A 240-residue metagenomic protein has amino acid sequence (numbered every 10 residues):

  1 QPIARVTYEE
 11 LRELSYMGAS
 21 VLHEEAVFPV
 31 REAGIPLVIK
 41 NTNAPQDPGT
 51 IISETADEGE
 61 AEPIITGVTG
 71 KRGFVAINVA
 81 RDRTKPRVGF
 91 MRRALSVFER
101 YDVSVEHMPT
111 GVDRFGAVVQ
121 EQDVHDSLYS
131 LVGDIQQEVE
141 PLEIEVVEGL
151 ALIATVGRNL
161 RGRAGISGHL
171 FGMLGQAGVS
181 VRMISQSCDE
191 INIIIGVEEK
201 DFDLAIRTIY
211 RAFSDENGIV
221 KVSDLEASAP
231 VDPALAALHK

Functional and structural regions predicted by a protein language model:
Q1-K240: C-terminal catalytic "cap/lid" subdomain
